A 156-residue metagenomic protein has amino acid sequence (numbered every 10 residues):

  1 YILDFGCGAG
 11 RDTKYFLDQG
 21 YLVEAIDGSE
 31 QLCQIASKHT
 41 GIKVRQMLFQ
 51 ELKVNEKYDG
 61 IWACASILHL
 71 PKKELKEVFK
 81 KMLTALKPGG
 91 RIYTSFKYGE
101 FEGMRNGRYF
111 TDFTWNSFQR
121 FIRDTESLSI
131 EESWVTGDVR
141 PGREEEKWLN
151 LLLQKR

Functional and structural regions predicted by a protein language model:
I2-E56, K73-E77, K81, R91-R156: Class I (Rossmann-like) S-adenosyl-L-methionine-dependent methyltransferase catalytic domain, capturing the SAM-binding
D59: Conserved acidic residues
W62-A63: A conserved beta-strand element that flanks and buttresses the S-adenosyl-L-methionine
S66: Hydrophobic adenine-recognition pocket in adenosine-nucleotide-binding enzymes
P71, L86-K87: Helix-to-beta-strand junctions that scaffold the AdoMet/dcAdoMet cofactor pocket in Class I SAM-dependent enzymes
